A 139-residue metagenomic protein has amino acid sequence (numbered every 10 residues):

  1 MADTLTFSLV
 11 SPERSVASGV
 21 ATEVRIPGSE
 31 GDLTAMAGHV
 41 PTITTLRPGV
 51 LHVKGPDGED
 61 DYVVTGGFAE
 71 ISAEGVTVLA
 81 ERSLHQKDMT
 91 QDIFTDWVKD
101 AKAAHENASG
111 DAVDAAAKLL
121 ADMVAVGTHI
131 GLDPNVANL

Functional and structural regions predicted by a protein language model:
M1-D3: N-terminal helix initiation/capping motif
T6-D100: Compact, glycine-rich, soluble single-domain proteins
L84-L139: Acidic/glycine-rich phosphate/pyrophosphate-binding loops and surrounding catalytic core that coordinate Mg2+
